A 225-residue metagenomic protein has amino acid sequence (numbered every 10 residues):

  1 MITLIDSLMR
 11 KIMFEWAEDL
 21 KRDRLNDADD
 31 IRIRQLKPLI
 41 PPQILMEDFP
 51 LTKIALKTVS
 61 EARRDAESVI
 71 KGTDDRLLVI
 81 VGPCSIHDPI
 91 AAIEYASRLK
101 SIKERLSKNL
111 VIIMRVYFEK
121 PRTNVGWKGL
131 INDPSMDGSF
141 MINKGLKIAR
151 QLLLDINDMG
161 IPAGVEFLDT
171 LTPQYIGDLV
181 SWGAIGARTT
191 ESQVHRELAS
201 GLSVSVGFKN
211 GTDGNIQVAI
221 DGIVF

Functional and structural regions predicted by a protein language model:
L4-F49: N-terminal amphipathic/basic leader segments beginning at the initiator methionine
I12-L20, R24-D29, N109-F225: Active-site-facing alpha/beta catalytic cores
I12-R24, A55-I80: Short N-terminal secondary-structure initiator segments
I31-T73: N- or domain-start disorder-to-order transition segments that initiate the globular core
A55-V69, K100-M114, E119, A149 (+1 more regions): N-terminal beta-rich core of secreted/periplasmic extracellular enzymes
R76-D88, I113-Y117: Short glycine-rich or small-residue beta-strand-to-loop segments that form or flank ligand, phosphate, metal/Fe-S
I86-E104, S139-Q151: Glycine-rich anion/phosphate-binding loops
